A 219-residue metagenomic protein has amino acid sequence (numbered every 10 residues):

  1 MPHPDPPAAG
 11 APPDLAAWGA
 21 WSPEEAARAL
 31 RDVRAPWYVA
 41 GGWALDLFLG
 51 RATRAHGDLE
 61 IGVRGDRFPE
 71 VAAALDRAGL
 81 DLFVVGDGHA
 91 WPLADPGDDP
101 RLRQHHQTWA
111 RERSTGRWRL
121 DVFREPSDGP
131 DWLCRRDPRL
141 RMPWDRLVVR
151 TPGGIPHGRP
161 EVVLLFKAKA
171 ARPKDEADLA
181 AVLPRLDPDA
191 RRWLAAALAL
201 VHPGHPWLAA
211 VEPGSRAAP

Functional and structural regions predicted by a protein language model:
P2-P219: Compositionally biased terminal segments of proteins
